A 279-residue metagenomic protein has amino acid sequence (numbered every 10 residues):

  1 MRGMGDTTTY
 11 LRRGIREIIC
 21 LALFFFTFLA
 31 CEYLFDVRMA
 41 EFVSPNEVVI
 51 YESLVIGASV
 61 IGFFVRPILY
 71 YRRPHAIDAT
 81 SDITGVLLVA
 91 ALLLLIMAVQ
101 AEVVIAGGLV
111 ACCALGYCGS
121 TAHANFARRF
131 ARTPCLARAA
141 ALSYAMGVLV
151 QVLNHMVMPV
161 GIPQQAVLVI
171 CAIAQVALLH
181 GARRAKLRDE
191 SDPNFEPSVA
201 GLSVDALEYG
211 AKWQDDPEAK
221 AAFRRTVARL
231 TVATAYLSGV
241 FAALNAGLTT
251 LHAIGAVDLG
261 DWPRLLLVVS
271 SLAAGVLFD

Functional and structural regions predicted by a protein language model:
G5-E52, K220-G247, D261: Pair of pore-lining "gating" transmembrane helices in MFS-fold secondary transporters
V49-R72, L265-A274, F278: Central cavity-lining transmembrane alpha-helices of secondary-active solute carriers, predominantly the Major
I68-V86, D279: Cytoplasmic membrane-interface "Motif A"-like loop-to-helix N-cap segments of 12-TM Major Facilitator Superfamily
G85-Q100: C-terminal ends and interior cores of transmembrane alpha-helices in multi-pass membrane transporters/permeases
E102-G119: Hydrophobic core of transmembrane alpha-helices in multi-pass small-molecule transporters, especially MFS/SLC-type
G116-F130: Intracellular juxtamembrane helix-capping segments at the cytosolic ends of symmetry-related transmembrane helices
G119, A131-M158: Glycine-rich segments within core transmembrane alpha-helices of 12-TM secondary carriers
Q164-R184: Symmetry-related core transmembrane helices of the 12-TM Major Facilitator Superfamily/SLC fold
